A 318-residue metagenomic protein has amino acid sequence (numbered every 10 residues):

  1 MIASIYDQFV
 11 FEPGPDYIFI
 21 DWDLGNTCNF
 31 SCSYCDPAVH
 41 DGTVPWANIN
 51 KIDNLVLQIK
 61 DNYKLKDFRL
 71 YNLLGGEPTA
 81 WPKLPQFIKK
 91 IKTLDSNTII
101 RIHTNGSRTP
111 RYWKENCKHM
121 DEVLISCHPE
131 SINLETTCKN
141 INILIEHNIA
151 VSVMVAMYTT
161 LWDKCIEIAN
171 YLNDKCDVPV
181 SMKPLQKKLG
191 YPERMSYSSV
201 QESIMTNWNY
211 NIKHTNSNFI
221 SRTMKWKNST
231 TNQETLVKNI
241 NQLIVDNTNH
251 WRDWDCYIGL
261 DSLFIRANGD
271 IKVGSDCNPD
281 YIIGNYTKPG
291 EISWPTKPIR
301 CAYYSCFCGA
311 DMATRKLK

Functional and structural regions predicted by a protein language model:
M1-I18, A38, N268-K318: Flexible mid-to-C-terminal extensions adjoining Fe-S/redox cofactors in radical SAM and related proteins
I5-N54, S275: Canonical Radical SAM [4Fe-4S] cluster-binding loop centered on the CxxxCxxC motif and its immediate flanking residues
G25, N29, D253, P298: Residues immediately within or flanking Cys/His clusters that coordinate Zn2+ in small zinc-binding modules
S31, G42-V44, A80-P82, L161-D163 (+2 more regions): Short catalytic/ligand-binding loop motif for oxyanion handling, primarily in non-cytosolic enzymes, centered on
D36, D61-N62, T230-T235: Glycine-rich short-loop/terminal segments
D53-D61, L65-L73, W81-S181: Radical SAM/AdoMet-radical enzyme domain recognition
E122, I132-N241: Conserved C-terminal portion of the radical SAM core fold that forms the substrate/S-adenosylmethionine-binding
I220-D280: C-terminal accessory regions of radical SAM enzymes
